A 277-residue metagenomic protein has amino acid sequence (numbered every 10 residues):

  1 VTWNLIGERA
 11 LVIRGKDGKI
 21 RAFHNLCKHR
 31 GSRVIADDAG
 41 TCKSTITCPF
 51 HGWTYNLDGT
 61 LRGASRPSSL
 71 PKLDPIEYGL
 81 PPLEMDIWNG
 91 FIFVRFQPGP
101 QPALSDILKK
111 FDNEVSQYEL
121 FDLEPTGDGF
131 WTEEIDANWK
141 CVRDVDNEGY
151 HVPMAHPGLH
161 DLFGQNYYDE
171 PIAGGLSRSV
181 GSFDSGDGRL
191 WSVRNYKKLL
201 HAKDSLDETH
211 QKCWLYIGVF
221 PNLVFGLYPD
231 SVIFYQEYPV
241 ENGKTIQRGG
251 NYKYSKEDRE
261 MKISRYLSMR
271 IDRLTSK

Functional and structural regions predicted by a protein language model:
V1-P98, P102-D112: Rieske [2Fe-2S] iron-sulfur-binding domain
D86, F91-K277: C-terminal catalytic domain of Rieske-type non-heme iron oxygenases
